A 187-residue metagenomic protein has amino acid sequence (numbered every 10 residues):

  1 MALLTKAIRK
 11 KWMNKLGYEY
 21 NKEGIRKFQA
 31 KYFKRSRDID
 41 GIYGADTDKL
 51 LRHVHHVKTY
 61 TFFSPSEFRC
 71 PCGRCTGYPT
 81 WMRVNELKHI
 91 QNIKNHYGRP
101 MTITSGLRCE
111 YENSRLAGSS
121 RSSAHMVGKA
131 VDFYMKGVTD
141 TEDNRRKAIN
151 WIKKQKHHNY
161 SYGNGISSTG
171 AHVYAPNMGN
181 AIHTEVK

Functional and structural regions predicted by a protein language model:
M1-R52: Short acidic, glycine/serine/threonine-rich helix-capping segments at coil-helix boundaries
W12-L16, S36-I39, C72-V84, Y134-V138 (+1 more regions): Second-shell loop/turn segments in exported
A30-K34, R52-H56, N95-G98, K153 (+1 more regions): Sec-exported extracytoplasmic/periplasmic mature domains
I39-D40, G98-L107, N159-H172: Surface-exposed patches in mature extracellular/periplasmic domains of secreted proteins
Y43, S105-L107, M135-G137: A mature extracytoplasmic/lumenal domain signature
H53-G98: Active-site acidic/histidine clusters and adjacent loop/turn architecture that either coordinate catalytic ions
L87-G118: Extended, low-complexity, intrinsically disordered C-terminal regulatory tails of eukaryotic serine/threonine kinases
R121-K187: Catalytic cores and adjacent binding grooves of peptidoglycan-active enzymes
